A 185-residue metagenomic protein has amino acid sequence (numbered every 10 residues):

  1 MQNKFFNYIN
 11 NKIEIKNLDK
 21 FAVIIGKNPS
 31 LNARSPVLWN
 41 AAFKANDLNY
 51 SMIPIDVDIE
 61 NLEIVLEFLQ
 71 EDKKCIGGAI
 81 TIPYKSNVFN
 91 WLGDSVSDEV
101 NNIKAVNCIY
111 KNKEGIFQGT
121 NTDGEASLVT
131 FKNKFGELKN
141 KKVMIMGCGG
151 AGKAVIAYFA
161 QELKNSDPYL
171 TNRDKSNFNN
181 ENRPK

Functional and structural regions predicted by a protein language model:
Q2, Y8-F135: Phosphate/diphosphate ligand-binding glycine-rich loop within oxidoreductases
G26, Q118-G124, F131-Q161, N172-R173: Glycine-rich adenosine-cofactor-binding loop
L31-N32, G152, S176: Alpha-helix N-cap/loop-to-helix initiation residues
W39, V65, V88, V155 (+2 more regions): Hydrophobic packing residues within well-ordered alpha-helices of enzyme cores
I76, K141, S166: Short acidic/polar active-site loop segments enriched in Thr and Asp
D98-K104, S166-P168, K185: Short hydrophobic/aromatic-enriched beta-strand-loop microsegments
E162-P184: NAD(P)-binding Rossmann-fold cofactor-contacting core
